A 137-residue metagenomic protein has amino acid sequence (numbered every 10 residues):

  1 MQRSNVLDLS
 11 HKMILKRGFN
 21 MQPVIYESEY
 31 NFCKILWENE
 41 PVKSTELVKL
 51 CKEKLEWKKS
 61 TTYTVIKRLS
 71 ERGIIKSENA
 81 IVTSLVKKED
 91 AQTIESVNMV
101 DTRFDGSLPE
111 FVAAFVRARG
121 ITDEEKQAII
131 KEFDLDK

Functional and structural regions predicted by a protein language model:
S4-I35, D90-A91: Short alpha-helical segments that sit at the start of domains
P23-S28, A80-N98: Short, cationic-aromatic polyanion-contact patches
L36-E40: Short helix-to-turn junction characteristic of helix-turn-helix DNA-binding domains, especially the helix
V42-C51: Short acidic, hydrophobic short linear motifs in intrinsically disordered regions
Y63-K67: Short, hydrophobic-biased segments on the C-terminal half of alpha helices that form "recognition helices"
S70-A80: A short, conserved structural fragment
I94-K137: Amphipathic alpha-helical dimerization/coiled-coil segments that flank or bridge DNA-binding/regulatory modules
